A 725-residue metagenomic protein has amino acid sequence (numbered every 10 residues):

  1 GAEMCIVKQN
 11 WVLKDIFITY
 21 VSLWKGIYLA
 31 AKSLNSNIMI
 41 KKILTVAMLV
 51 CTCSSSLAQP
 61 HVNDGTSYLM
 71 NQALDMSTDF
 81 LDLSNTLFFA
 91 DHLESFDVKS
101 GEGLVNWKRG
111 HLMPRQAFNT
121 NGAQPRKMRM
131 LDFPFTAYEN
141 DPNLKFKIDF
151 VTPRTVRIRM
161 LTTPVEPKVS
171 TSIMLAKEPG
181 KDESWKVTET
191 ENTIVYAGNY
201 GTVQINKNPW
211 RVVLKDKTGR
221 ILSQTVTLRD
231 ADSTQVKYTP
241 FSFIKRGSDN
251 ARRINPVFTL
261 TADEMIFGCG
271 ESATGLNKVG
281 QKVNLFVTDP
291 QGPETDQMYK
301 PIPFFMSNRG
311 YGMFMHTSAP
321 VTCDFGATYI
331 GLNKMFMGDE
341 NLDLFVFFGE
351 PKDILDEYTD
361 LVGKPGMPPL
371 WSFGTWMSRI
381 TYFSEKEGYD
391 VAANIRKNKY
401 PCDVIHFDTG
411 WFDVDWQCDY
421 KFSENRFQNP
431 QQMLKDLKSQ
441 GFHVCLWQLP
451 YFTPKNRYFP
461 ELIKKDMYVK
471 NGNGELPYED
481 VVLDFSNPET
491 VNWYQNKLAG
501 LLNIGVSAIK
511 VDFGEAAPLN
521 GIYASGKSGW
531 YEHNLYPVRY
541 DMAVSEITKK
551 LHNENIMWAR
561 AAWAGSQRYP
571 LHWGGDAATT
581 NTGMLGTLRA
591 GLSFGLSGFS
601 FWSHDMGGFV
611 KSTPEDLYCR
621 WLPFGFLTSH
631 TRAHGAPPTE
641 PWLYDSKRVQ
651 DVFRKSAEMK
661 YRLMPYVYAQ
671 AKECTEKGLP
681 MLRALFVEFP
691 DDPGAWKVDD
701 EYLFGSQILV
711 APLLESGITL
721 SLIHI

Functional and structural regions predicted by a protein language model:
A2-Q9: Extreme N-terminal basic, low-complexity initiation segments that serve as generic localization/processing leaders
C5, I723-I725: Conserved small/polar residues in nucleotide/adenosyl-binding loops
W11-P60: Bacterial Sec-dependent N-terminal signal peptides
H61, Y138-N140, L161-T163, P179-P369 (+3 more regions): Catalytic and substrate-binding clefts that recognize carbohydrates or anionic sugar/phosphate headgroups
S67-N192, T234: A low-complexity, Ser/Thr/Gly/Pro-enriched, surface-exposed linker/loop concept that marks segments flanking
R126-N143, K147-F150, I158, T163 (+6 more regions): Carbohydrate-binding surfaces of carbohydrate-active enzymes
L161-T163, S170-I173, P401-F653, E688-P690 (+1 more regions): Aromatic- and carboxylate-enriched substrate-binding clefts and catalytic-loop regions of carbohydrate-active enzymes
